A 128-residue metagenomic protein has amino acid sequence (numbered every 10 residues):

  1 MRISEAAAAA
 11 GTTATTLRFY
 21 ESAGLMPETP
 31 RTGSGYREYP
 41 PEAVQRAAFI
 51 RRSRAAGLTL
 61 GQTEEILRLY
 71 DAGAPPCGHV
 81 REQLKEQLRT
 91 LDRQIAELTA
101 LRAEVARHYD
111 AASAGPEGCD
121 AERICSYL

Functional and structural regions predicted by a protein language model:
R2-A8, P27-G33, P41-L128: Arg/Lys-rich, alpha-helical DNA-contact motif
T15: Key DNA-contact positions within bacterial/archaeal DNA-binding proteins
Y20, Y39: Conserved active-site tyrosine of GNAT-family acetyltransferases
G24: Glycine-centered, phosphate/nucleic-acid-interacting loop/turn motifs that mediate DNA/RNA or nucleotide
Y36: Conserved catalytic core of two-component sensor histidine kinases, primarily the HATPase_c ATP-binding
